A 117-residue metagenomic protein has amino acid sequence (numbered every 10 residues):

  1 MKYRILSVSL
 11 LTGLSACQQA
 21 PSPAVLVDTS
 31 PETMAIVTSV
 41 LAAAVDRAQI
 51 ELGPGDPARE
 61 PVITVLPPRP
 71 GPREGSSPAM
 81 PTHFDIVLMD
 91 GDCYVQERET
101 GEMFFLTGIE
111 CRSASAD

Functional and structural regions predicted by a protein language model:
M1-L6: Bacterial N-terminal signal peptides that target proteins for export
G13-A16: C-terminal motif of bacterial Sec signal peptides marking the signal peptidase cleavage site
Q18-A20: Bacterial signal peptide processing site
P23-D28, H83: Second-shell loop/turn segments in exported
P31-D92: Mature extracytoplasmic domains of secretory-pathway proteins
D90, E99-D117: C-terminal partner/receptor-binding element of secreted or periplasmic proteins
V95-E97: Short linear proline/tyrosine/threonine-rich motifs used for host-factor recruitment and membrane trafficking/assembly
